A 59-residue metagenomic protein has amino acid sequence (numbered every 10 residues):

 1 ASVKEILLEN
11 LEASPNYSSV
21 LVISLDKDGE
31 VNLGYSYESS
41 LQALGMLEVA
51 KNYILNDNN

Functional and structural regions predicted by a protein language model:
A1-N59: Solvent-exposed interaction surfaces and binding hotspots enriched for charged
